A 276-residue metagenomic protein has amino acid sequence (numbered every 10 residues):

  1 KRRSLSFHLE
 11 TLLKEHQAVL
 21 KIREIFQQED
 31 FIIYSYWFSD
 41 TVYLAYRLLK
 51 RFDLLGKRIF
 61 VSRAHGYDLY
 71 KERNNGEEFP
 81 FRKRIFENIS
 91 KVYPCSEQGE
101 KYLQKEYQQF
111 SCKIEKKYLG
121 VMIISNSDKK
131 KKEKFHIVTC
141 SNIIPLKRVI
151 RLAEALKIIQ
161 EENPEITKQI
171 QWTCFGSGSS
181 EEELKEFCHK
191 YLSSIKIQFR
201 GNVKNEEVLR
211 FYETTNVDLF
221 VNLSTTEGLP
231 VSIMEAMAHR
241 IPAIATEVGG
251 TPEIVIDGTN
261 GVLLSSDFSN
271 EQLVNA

Functional and structural regions predicted by a protein language model:
L9-T11, V19-T41: Short N-terminal targeting/anchoring amphipathic segment
I59-H65, F81-N126, R200: Donor nucleotide-sugar binding/catalytic pocket of nucleotide-sugar-dependent glycosyltransferases
E72-G76, Q104, E115, G120-F135 (+1 more regions): Acidic anion/phosphate-binding donor-loop and adjacent secondary structure in glycosyltransferase catalytic cores
Y93, V121, K129-I158, W172-T173: Conserved donor-binding/catalytic core segment of Leloir-type glycosyltransferases
L146, P252-A276: Change "using UDP/GDP/dTDP sugars" to "using nucleotide sugars
E183-L209: Nucleotide-activated donor-binding/catalytic signature segment of Leloir-type glycosyltransferases, i.e., the conserved
L219, P242-A245, V255: Short hydrophobic beta-strand element within catalytic cores of glycosyltransferases and related nucleotide-activated
T225: Aromatic "clamp/platform" in nucleotide-sugar-dependent glycosyltransferases that forms part of the donor/acceptor
